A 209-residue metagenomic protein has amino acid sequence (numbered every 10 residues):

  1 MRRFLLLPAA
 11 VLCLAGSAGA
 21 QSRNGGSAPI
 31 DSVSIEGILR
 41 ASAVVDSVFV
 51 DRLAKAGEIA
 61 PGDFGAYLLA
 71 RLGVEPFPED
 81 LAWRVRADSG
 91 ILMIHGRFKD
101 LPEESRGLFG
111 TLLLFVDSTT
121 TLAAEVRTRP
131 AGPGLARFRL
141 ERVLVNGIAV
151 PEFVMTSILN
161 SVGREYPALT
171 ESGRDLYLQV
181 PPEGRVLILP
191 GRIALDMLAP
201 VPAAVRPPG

Functional and structural regions predicted by a protein language model:
M1-L6: Bacterial N-terminal signal peptides that target proteins for export
L7-A15: Bacterial N-terminal signal peptides
S17-G19: Sec/Tat signal peptide C-region and signal peptidase I cleavage site
Q21-G209: Extracellular/lumenal and peripheral-membrane lipid-interaction modules
